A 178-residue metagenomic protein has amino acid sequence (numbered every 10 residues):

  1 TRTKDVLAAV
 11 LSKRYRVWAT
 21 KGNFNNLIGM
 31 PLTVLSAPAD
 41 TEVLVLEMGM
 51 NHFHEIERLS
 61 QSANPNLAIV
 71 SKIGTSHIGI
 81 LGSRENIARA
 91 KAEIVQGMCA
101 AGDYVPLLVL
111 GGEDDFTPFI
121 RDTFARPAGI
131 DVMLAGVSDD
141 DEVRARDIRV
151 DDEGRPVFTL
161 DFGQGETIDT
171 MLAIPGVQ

Functional and structural regions predicted by a protein language model:
T1, L59, D114: Conserved S/T- and glycine-rich ATP-binding loop of Class I adenylate-forming
T1-L7: Glycine-rich phosphate-binding P-loop
K4, L27, I56, T117 (+1 more regions): A general structural signal for well-ordered alpha-helical segments in protein cores
A9-Q96, L110: ATP-dependent carboxylate-amine ligase catalytic core
I69-Q178: Acidic, Mg2+-coordinating active-site environments of NTP-dependent enzymes
